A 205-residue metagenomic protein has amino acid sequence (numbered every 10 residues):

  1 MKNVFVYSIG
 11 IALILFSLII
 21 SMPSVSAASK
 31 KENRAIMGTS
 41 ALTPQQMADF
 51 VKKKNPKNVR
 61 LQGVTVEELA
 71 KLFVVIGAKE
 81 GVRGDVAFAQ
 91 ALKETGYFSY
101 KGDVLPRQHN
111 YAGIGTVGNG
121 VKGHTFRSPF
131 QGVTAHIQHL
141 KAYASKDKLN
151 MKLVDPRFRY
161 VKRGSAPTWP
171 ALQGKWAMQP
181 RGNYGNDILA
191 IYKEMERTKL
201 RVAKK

Functional and structural regions predicted by a protein language model:
M1-N3: N-terminal secretory signal peptides that target proteins for export/translocation
F5-L15, I19-K205: Catalytic cores of secreted/periplasmic lytic hydrolases that degrade extracellular macromolecules
